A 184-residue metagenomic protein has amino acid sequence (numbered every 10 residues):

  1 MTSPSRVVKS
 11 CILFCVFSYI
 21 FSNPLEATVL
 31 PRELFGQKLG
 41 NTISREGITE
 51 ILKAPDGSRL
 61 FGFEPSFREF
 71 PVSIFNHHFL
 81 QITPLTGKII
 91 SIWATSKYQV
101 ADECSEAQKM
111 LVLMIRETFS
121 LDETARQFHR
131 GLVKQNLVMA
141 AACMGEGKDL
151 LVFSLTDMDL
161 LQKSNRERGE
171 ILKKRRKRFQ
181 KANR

Functional and structural regions predicted by a protein language model:
M1-I12: Bacterial N-terminal signal peptides that target proteins for export
C11, K88-I90: Residues at beta-strand starts and edge strands
C11-S22: Bacterial N-terminal signal peptides
L25-P65, W93-R184: Non-cytosolic coordination micro-motifs
E64-K88: Compositionally biased P/S/T/G-rich terminal and signal peptide-adjacent segments that lie outside catalytic cores
